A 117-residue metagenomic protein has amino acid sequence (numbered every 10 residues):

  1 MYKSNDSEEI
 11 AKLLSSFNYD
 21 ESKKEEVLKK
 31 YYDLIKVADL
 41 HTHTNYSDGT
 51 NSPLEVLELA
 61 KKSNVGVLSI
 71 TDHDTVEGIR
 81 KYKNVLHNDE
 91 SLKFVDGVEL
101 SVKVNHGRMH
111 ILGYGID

Functional and structural regions predicted by a protein language model:
M1-G107: An N-terminally biased module of ancient metal coordination in phosphate/nucleic-acid-related enzymes
K103-D117: Active-site gating loops and adjacent loop-to-helix segments of metal-dependent hydrolytic enzymes
